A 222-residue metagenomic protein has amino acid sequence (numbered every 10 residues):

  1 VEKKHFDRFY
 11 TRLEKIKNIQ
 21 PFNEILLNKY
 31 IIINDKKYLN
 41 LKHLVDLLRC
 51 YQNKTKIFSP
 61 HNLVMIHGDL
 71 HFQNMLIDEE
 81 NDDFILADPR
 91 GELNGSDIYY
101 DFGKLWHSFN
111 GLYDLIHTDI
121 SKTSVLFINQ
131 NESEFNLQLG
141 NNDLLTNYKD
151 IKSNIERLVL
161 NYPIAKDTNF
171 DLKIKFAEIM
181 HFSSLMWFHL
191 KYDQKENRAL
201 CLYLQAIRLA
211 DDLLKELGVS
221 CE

Functional and structural regions predicted by a protein language model:
V1, D119-V125, V219-E222: Short, flexible loop/turn segments with low-complexity composition
V1-M65, D78, A165: An alpha-helical support segment within catalytic cores of ATP-dependent transferases
Y10, E14-K17, K152, E156 (+1 more regions): Residue-level detector of alpha-helical secondary structure
N18, V45-N53, H61, M65-H67 (+4 more regions): Charge-enriched interaction surfaces
N34, P60-M65, E92-S96, L172-F176 (+1 more regions): Short, charged/polar micro-motifs that form catalytic or ligand-binding hotspots
L39, D82-F84, K166-E222: Regulatory N- and C-terminal appendages and interdomain linkers associated with kinase/kinase-like NTP transferase
R49-Y99: Active-site acidic catalytic loop and adjacent metal/ATP-binding pocket of ATP-dependent phosphoryl transfer enzymes
F84, R90-Y162, I179-Q194: Active-site activation/catalytic loop segments of kinase-like enzymes and analogous catalytic loops in related
